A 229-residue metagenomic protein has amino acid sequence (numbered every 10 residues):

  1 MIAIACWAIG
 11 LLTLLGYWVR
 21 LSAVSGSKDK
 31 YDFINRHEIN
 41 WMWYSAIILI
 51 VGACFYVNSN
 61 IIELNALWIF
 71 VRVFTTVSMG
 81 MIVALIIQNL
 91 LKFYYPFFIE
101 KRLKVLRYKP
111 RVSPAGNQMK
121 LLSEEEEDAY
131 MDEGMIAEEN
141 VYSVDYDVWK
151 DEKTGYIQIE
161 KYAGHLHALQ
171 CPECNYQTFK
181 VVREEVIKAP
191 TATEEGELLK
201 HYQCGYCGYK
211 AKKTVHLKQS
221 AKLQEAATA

Functional and structural regions predicted by a protein language model:
M1-I87: N-terminal alpha-helical membrane-insertion module
W7, G16-S25, E100, H216-A229: Short, intrinsically disordered terminal segments enriched in charged and Pro/Gly residues
L90-E138: Canonical alpha-helical transmembrane segment with a positive-inside/aromatic-interface signature
R107-P110, Y146-V148, A168, L199-H201: Residues immediately within or flanking Cys/His clusters that coordinate Zn2+ in small zinc-binding modules
V112-G116, D151, C171-C174, C204-C207: Short cysteine-rich clusters marking metal-coordination/redox-active sites
N117-S123, G155-Q158, N175-K180, G208-A211: Cys/His-rich microdomains that often coordinate metals
S123-M131, Y162-A168, V182-A189, V215-K222: Short cysteine/histidine-rich zinc-coordinating motifs and their immediately flanking basic loops
A137-S143, E185-H201, Q219-S220: Short linker/helix segments within small regulatory modules
